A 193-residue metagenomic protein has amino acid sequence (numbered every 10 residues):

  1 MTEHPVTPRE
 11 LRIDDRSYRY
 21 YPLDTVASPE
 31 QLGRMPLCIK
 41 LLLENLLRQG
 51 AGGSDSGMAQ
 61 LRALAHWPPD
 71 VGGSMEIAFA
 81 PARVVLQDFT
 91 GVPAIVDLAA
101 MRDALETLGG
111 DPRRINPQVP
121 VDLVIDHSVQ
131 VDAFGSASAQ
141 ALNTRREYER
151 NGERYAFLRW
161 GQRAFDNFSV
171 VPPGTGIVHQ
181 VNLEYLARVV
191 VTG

Functional and structural regions predicted by a protein language model:
M1-G193: Fe-S-dependent hydro-lyases/dehydratases of central metabolism
